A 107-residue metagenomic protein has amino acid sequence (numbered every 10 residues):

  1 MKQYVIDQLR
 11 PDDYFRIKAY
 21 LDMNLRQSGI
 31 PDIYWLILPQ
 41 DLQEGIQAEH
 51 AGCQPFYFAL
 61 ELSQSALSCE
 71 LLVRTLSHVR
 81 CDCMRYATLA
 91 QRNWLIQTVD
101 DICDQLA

Functional and structural regions predicted by a protein language model:
M1-I17: Terminal, regulation- and interaction-focused segments at domain boundaries
Y4-V5, G29-I33, S77, Q91: Long, compositionally biased, intrinsically disordered segments
V5, I33-I37, Y57-A59, S68: Ordered hydrophobic segments in well-structured contexts
D7, I37-P39, S63, L72: A structural detector for beta-sheet-dominated domains
D12-F15, Q43-I46, L76-R80: Short, surface-exposed beta-strand/loop "edge" segments at domain boundaries and coil↔beta transitions
A19-Q27, D101-Q105: Short, intrinsically disordered, mixed-charge
D22-P55: Ser/Thr-rich, low-complexity intrinsically disordered terminal regions
Q54-A107: C-terminal basic regulatory modules in eukaryotic proteins
